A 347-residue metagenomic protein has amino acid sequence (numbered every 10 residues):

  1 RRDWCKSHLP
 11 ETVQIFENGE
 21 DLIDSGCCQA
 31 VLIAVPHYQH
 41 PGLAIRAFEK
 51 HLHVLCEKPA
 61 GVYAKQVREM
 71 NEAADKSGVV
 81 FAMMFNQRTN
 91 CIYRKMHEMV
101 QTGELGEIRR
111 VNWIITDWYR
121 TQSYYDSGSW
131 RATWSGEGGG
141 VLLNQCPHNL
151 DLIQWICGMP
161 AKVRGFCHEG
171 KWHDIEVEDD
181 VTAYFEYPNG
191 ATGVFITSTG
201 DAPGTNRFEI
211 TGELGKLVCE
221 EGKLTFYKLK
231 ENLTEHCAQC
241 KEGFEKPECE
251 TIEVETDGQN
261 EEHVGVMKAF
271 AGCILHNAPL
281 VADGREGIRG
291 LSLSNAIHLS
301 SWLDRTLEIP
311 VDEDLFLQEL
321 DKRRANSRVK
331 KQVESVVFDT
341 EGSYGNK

Functional and structural regions predicted by a protein language model:
R1-H8: NAD(P)-binding Rossmann-fold cofactor-contacting core
E11-A73: Beta-loop-alpha module in the N-terminal Rossmann-like domain of NAD(P)-dependent dehydrogenases, especially those
E17, C56, F81-M83, C219: Hydrophobic residues in well-ordered beta-strands that form the structural core
L43, M70, M96, A296-I297: Aromatic/hydrophobic pocket-lining residues that form π-stacking "cages" and hydrophobic walls in ligand
E69-N86, E107-V111: Rossmann-fold dehydrogenase core element
Q87-D174, D304: Predominantly a Rossmann-like dinucleotide-binding segment in NAD(P)-dependent oxidoreductases
N144, L150-Y227, E231, T256-L280 (+3 more regions): Contiguous beta-strand/loop segments that form the cofactor/metal-binding neighborhood of enzyme cores
